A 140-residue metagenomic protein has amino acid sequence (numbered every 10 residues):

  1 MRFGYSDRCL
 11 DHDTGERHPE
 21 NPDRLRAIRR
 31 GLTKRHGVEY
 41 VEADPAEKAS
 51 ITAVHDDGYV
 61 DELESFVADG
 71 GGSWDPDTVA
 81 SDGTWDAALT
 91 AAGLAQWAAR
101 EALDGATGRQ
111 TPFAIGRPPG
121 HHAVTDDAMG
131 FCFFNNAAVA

Functional and structural regions predicted by a protein language model:
M1-A140: HDAC/HDAC-like amidohydrolase catalytic core signature
